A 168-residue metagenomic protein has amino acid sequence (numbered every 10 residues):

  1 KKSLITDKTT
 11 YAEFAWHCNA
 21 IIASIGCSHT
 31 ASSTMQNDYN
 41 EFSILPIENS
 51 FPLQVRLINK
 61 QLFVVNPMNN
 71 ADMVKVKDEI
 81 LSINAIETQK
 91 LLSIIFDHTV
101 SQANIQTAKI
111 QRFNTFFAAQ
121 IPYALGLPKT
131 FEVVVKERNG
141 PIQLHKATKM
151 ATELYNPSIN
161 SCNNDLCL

Functional and structural regions predicted by a protein language model:
K1-L168: Flexible, low-complexity junctional segments that flank or bridge functional domains
